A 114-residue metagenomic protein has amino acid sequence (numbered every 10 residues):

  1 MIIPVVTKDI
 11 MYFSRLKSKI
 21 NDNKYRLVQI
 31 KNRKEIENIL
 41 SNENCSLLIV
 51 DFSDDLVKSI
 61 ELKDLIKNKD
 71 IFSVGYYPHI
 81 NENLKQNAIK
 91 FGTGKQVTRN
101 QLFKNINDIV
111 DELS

Functional and structural regions predicted by a protein language model:
M1-I10: Conserved acidic segment of CheY-like receiver
I10-V28: Two-component/phosphorelay signaling modules centered on CheY-like receiver
K31-S46: Acidic, metal-coordinating helix/loop segments flanking the phosphotransfer/catalytic sites of two-component signaling
I49-L65: Conserved phosphotransfer microenvironments
I71-I80: A short, hydrophobic beta-strand element within the central beta-sheet of small alpha/beta folds
I80-K95: Alpha4 helix (beta4-alpha4-beta5 surface) of REC/receiver domains from two-component response regulators
G92-K104: Output/docking surface of receiver
D108-S114: Receiver (REC) domain switch/output surface
